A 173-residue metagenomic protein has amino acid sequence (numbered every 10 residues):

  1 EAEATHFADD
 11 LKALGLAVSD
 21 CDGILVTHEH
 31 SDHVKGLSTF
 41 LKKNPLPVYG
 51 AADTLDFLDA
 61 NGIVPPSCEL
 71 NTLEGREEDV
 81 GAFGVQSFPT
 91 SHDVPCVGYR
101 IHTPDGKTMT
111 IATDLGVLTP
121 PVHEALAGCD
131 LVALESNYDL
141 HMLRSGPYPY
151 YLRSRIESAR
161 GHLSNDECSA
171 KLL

Functional and structural regions predicted by a protein language model:
E1-E3, A52-T54, N137: Residues in the short beta-alpha loop(s) of Rossmann-like NAD(P)-binding domains
E1-L16, T72-L131: Core dinuclear metal-dependent hydrolase active-site scaffold
A4-G50: Active-site metal-binding motif and surrounding structural segment of the metallo-beta-lactamase
D9, G36-T39, A60-I63, H123-E124 (+1 more regions): Short amphipathic alpha-helical segments
L14-G15, V64-E69, C129, Y150-L152: Short, hinge-like loop/turn segments at secondary-structure boundaries
H30-V34, L55-F57, P95, V117-P120 (+1 more regions): Active-site environment of divalent metal-dependent phosphoester hydrolases
V34-S91: Glycine/small-residue-rich loop that forms an oxyanion/phosphate-binding "nest" at active or ligand-binding sites
P120-L173: Cap/insert and terminal regions of metallo-dependent hydrolase folds
